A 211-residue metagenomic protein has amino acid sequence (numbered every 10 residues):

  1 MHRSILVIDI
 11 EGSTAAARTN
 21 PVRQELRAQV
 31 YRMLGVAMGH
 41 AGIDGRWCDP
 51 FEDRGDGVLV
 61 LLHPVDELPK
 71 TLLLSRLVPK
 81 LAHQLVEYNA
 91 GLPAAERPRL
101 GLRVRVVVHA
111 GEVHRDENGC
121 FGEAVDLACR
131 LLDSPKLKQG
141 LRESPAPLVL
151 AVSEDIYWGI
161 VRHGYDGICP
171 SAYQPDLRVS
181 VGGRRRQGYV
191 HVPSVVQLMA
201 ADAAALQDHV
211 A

Functional and structural regions predicted by a protein language model:
M1-L73: Catalytic NTP-binding/metal-coordinating core of nucleotidyl cyclase/transferase enzymes
R27-G45, P64-L102, C129-K136: Alpha-helical scaffold within the catalytic cores of cyclic-nucleotide enzymes
G45-P69, A90-E123: Catalytic core of nucleotidyl cyclases, primarily class III adenylyl/guanylyl cyclases
C120-R130, G167: Short, surface-exposed, charged loop/turn segments at secondary-structure junctions
L127-V152: Catalytic/regulatory signature loops of cyclic-dinucleotide turnover enzymes and related class III nucleotidyl cyclases
S144-A211: Intrinsically disordered, glycine/charged-rich C-terminal tails and inter-domain linkers that flank nucleotidyl cyclase
